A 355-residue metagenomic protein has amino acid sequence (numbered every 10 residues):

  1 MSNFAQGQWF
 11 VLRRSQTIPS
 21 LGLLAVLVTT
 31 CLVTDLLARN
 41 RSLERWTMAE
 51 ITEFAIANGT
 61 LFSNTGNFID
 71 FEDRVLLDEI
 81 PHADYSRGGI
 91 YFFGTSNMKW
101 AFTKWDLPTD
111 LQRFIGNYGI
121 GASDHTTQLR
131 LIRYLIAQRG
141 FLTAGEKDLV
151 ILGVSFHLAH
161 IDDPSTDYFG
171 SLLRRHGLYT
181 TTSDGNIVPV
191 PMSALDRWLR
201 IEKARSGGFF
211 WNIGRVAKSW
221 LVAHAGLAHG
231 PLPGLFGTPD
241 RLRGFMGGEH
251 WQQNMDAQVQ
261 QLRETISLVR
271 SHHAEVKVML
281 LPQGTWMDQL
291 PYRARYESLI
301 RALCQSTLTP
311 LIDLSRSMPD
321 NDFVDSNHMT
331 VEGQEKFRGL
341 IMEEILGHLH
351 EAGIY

Functional and structural regions predicted by a protein language model:
M1-G88: N-terminal secretory targeting modules
N3, D325-Y355: Histidine-centered active-site loop/cap adjacent to the catalytic His in serine esterases/O-acetyl transfer systems
S86-T182: Membrane-embedded segments
F92, N117-A122, G248-M255, D288-L290 (+1 more regions): Second-shell loop/turn segments in exported
P108, V269, L303-C304: A generic structural signal for well-ordered alpha-helical segments
T127-R130, V190-R197, G208, A257 (+7 more regions): Extracytoplasmic/secreted proteins, especially bacterial periplasmic and envelope-associated proteins
V154, D163-H272: Secreted/periplasmic serine-hydrolase-like ester/acetyl group-modifying domain
V276-N327, V331: Extended hydrophobic/aromatic segments used for targeting, binding, or gating
